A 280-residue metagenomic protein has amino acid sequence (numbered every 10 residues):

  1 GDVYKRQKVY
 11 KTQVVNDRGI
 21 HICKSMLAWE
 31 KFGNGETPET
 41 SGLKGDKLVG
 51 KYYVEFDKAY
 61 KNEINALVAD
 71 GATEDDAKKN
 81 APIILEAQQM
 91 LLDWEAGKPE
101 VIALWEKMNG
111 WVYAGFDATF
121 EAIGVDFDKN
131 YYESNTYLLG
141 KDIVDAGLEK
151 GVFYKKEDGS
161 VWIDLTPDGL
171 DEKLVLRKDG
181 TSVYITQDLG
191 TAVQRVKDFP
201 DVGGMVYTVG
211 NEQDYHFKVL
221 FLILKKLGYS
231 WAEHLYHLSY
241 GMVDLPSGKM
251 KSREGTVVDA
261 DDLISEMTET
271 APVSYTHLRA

Functional and structural regions predicted by a protein language model:
G1, K5-A280: NTP-dependent nucleotidyl-transfer catalytic core
